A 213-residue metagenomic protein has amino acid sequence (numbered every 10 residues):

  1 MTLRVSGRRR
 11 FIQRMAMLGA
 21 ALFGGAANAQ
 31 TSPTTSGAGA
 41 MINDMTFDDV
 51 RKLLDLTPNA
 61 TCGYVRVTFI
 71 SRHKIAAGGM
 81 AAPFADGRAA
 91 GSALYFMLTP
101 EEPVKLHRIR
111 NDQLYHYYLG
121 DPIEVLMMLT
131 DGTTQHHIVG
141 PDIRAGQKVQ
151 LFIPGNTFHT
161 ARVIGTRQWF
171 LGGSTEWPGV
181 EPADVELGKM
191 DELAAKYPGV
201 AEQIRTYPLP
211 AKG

Functional and structural regions predicted by a protein language model:
M1-R10, R14-F23: N-terminal secretory signal peptides
A29-T31: Boundary at the C-terminal end of the N-terminal hydrophobic targeting segment
P33-T35: Short, low-complexity N-terminal intrinsically disordered segments enriched in polar/charged residues
G37-L151, T160-A161, T166-Q168, P178-V180 (+1 more regions): Non-catalytic, conserved peripheral segments adjacent to functional cores
N156-T157: Extracellular beta-helix/beta-solenoid repeat scaffolds
T175: Histidine-centered acyl-transfer/condensation active-site motif and its immediate structural neighborhood
